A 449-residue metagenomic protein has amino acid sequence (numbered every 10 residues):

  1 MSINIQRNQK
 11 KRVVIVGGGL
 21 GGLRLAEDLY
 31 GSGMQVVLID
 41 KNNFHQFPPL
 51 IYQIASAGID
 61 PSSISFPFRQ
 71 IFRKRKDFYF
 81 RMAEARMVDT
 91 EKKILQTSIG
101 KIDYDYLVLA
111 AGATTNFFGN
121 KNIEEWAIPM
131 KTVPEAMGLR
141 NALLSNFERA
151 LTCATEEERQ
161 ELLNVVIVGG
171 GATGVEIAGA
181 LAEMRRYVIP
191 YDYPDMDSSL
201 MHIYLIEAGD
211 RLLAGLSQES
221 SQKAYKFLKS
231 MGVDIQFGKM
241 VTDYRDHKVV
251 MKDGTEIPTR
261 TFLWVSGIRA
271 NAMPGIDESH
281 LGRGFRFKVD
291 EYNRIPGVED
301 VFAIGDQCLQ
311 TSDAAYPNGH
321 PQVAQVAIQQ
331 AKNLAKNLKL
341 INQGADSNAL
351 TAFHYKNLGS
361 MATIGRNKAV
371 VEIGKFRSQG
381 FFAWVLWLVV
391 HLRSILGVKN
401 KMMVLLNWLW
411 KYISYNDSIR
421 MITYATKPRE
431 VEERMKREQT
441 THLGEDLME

Functional and structural regions predicted by a protein language model:
M1-V14, F78-V166, L263: FAD-binding core/adjacent interface of flavoenzyme oxidoreductases
S2-Y79, R86, A172-G215, L263 (+1 more regions): Beta1-alpha1 glycine-rich phosphate/pyrophosphate-binding loop at the start of Rossmann-like nucleotide-binding domains
K10, K336-E449: C-terminal, flexible cofactor-proximal segment of oxidoreductases
V14-V16, I102-G112, V241, V249 (+2 more regions): Short hydrophobic core segments
G21, G112-T115, A178, I268-A270: Short glycine-rich anion-binding loops that position phosphate/pyrophosphate groups of nucleotides and phosphorylated
V36, V323-N342, M361: An active-site-proximal "capping" alpha-helix that borders the catalytic cofactor pocket
K76-M87, A182-E291, G297: A Rossmann-like FAD-binding core segment of flavoenzymes
E125-T155, H247-V250, E256-Q329: FAD-site-proximal beta/loop scaffold in flavoenzymes
